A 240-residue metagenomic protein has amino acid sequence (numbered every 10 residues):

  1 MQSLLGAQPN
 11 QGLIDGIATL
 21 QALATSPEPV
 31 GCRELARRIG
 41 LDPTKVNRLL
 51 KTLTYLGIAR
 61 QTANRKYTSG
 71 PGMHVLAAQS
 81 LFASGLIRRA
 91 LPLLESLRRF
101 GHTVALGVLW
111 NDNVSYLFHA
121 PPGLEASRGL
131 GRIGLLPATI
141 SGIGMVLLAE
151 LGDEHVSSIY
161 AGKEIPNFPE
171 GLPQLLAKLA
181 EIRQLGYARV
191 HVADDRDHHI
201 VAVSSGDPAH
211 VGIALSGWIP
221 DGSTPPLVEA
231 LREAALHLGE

Functional and structural regions predicted by a protein language model:
M1-A83, G239-E240: N-terminal helix-turn-helix
D15, K45, R89, Q174 (+1 more regions): Charged catalytic carboxylate motif
A22, L49, R88-F100, E181 (+2 more regions): Amphipathic alpha-helical regulatory segments at dimerization interfaces that relay allosteric signals between sensory
A24, L148, G152, R232-E240: Short amphipathic alpha-helical signal-transduction/dimerization elements
R60, A105-G107, V190: Conserved beta-strand cores of small sensory beta-sandwich domains that regulate signal transduction, primarily PAS/PAC
R65-A161: Amphipathic alpha-helical effector-binding/dimerization core of metabolite-sensing transcriptional regulators
F168-G239: Extended hydrophobic
